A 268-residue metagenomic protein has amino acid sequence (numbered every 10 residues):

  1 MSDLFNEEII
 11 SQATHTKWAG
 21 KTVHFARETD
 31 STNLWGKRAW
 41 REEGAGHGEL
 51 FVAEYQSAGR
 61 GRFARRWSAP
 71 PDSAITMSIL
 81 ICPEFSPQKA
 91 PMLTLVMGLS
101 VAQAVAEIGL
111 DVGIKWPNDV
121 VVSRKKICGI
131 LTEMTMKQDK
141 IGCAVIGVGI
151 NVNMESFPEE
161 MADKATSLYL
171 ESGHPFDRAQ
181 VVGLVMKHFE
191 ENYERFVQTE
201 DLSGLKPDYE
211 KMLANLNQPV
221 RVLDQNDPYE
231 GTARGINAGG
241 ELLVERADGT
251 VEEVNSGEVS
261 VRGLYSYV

Functional and structural regions predicted by a protein language model:
M1-L4, W18, M92-V112, V122-V268: Long, positively charged amphipathic alpha-helical accessory segments at protein N-termini or as interdomain linkers
M1-Q103, C128, F176, V251 (+1 more regions): N-terminal lobe of the biotin/lipoate ligase/transferase fold
R27, I114-W116: Short loop/edge segments at beta-strand edges and connector loops that shape dinucleotide/nucleotide cofactor-binding
